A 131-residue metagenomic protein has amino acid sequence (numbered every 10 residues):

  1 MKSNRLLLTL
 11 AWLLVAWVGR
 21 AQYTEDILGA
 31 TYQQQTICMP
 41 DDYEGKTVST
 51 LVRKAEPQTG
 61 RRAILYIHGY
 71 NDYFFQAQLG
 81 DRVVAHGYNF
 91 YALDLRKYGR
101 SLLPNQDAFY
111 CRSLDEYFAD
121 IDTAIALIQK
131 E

Functional and structural regions predicted by a protein language model:
M1-Q22: Bacterial Sec-dependent N-terminal signal peptides
A16-W17, G80, Q106: Hydrophobic alpha-helical membrane context
Q22-P57: N-terminal cap/lid segment of alpha/beta-hydrolase-fold proteins
T50, Q78, D120-A124: Well-ordered alpha-helical segments embedded in enzymatic catalytic cores
E56-D94: Short, surface-exposed "cap/lid" segments of acyl-processing enzymes
L65, G69, D107, C111-L114: Short gly/ser-rich anion-binding loops that grip negatively charged ligand groups
Q76, K97-F109: Glycine-rich "HGGG/HGxG" loop immediately N-terminal to the catalytic nucleophile of the alpha/beta-hydrolase
Y110-E131: Alpha/beta-hydrolase active-site loop
